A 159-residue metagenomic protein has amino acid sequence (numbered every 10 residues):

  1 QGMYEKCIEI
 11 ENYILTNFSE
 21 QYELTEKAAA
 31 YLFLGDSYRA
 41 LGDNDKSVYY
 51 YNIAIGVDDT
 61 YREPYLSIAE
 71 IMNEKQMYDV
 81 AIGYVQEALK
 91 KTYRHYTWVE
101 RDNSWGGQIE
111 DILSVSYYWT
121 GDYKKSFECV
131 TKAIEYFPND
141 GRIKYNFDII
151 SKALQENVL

Functional and structural regions predicted by a protein language model:
L15-K27, T92-N103: Flexible helix-coil transition and linker loops at the boundaries of alpha-helical arrays
F33, S67, I112, W119 (+1 more regions): "A position-specific structural signal for the A-helix of alpha-solenoid helical repeats
